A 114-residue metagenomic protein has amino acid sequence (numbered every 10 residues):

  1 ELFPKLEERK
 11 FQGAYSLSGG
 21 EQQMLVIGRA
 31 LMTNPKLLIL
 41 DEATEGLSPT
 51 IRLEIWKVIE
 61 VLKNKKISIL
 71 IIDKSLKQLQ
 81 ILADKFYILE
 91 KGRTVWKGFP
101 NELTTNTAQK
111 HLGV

Functional and structural regions predicted by a protein language model:
L2-Y15: Conserved ABC nucleotide-binding domain
A30-L31: ABC ATPase C-loop
N34: Conserved catalytic motifs of ABC-family nucleotide-binding domains
L38-D41: Catalytic Walker B motif of ABC-type/P-loop ATPase nucleotide-binding domains
L53-K65: Helical segment within the ABC ATPase nucleotide-binding domain
D73-K74: H-loop/switch region of ABC-family ATPase nucleotide-binding domains
L79-I81: A short, surface-exposed alpha-helical micro-motif characterized by mixed small hydrophobic and charged/polar residues
